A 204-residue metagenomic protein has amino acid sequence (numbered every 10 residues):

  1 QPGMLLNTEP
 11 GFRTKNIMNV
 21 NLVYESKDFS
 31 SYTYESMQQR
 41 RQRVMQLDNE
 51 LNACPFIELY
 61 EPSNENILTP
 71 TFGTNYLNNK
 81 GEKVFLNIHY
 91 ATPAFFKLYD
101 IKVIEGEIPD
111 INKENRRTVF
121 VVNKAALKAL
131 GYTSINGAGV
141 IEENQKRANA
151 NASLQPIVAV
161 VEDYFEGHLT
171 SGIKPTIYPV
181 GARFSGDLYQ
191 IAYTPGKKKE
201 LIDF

Functional and structural regions predicted by a protein language model:
Q1-N16: Alpha-helical transmembrane segments
L5, V23-E25, E65, V160: Generic beta-structure capping elements
K15, E35, F72: A contiguous, well-structured "functional interface" segment within a domain
M18-Y24, L188-Q190: Active-site-flanking beta-strand signature of metal-NTP-handling nucleotidyl enzymes and homologous cyclase-like
K27-R40: Short, flexible/disordered intra-domain loops and linkers
Q42, Q46-F204: Mid-to-C-terminal secondary-structure elements that act as membrane-proximal/extracytoplasmic interface segments
